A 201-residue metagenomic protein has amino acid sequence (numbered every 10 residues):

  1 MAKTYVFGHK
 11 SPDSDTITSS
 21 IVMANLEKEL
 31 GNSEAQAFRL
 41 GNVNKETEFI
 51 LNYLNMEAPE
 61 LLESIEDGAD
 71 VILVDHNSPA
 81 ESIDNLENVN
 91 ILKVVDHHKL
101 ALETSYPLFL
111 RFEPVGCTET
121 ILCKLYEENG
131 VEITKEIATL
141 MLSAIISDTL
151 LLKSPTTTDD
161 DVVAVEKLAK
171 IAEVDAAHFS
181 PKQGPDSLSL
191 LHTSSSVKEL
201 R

Functional and structural regions predicted by a protein language model:
M1-L200: Replace "Mg2+/Mn2+-dependent" with "divalent metal-dependent
